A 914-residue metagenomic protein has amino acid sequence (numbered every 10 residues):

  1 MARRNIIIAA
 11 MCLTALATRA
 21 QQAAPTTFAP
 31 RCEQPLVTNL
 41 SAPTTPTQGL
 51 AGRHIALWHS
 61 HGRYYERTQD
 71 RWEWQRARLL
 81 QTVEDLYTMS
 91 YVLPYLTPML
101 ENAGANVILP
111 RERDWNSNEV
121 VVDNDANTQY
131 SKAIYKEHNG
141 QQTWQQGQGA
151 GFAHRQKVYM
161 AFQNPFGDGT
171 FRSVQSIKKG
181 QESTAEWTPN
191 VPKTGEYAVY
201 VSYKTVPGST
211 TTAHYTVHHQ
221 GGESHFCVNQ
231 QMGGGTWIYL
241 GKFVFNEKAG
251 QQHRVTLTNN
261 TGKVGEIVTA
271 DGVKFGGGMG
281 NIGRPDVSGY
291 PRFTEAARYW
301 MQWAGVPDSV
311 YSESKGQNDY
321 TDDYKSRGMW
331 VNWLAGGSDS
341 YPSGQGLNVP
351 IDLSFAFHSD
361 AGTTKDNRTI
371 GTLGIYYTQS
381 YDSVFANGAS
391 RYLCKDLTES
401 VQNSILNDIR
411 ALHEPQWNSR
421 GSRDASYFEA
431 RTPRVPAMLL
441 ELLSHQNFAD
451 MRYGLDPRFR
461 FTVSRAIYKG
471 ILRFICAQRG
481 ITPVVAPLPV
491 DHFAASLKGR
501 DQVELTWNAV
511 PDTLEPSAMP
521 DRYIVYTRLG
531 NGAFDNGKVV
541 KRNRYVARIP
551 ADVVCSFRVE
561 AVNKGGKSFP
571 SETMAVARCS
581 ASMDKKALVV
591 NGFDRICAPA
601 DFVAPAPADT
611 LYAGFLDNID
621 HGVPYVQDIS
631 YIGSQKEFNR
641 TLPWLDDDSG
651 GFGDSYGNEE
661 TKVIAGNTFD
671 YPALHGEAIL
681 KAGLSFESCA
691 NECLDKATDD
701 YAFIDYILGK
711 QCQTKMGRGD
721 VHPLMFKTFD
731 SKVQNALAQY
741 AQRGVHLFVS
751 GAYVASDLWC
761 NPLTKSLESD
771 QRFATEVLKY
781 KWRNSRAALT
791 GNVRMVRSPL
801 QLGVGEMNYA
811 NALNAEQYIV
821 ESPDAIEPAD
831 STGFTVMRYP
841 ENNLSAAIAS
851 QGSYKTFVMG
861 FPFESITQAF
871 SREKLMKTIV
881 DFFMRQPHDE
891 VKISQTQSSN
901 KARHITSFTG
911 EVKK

Functional and structural regions predicted by a protein language model:
S183-P207: A short beta-strand element within beta-rich, extracytoplasmic domains of secreted/secretory-pathway proteins
Q220-G250: Extracellular carbohydrate recognition and processing domains and analogous Trp-centered ligand-binding platforms
R254, N260, G272-G280, L353 (+3 more regions): Active-site-adjacent mobile loop/cap segments within catalytic or ligand-binding domains
T294-R391, R423-Q446: Active-site microenvironments of hydrolase-like enzyme catalytic domains
F474-S517, G566-K585: Pro/Thr/Ser/Gly-rich low-complexity, intrinsically disordered linker/stalk tracts
V546-K567: Beta-strand-rich modules
Q627-L767: Helical hinge/lid and interdomain linker segments adjacent to catalytic or ligand-binding clefts that mediate domain
Q711-Y818, S822, T832-G833, P840: A glycine-rich, often tryptophan-bearing local segment used as a flexible ligand/cofactor-contacting loop or short
